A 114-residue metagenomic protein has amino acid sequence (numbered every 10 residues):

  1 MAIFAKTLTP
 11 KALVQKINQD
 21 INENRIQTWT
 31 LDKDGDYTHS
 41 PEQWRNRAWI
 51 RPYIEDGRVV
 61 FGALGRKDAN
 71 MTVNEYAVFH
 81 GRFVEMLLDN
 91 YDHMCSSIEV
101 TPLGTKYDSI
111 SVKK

Functional and structural regions predicted by a protein language model:
M1-H39: Negatively charged, low-complexity tracts enriched in Asp/Glu with abundant Ser/Thr
L8-P10, S40-R45, G62-A69: Secondary-structure transition/turn motif
N24-T30, E42-N46, Y91-H93: Short secondary-structure junctions
L31-G57: Generic amphipathic, hydrophobic interface segment in small proteins and small subunits
A48-A77: Intrinsically disordered, low-complexity regulatory segments enriched in Ser/Thr/Pro and charged residues
E55-D56, V84, G104: Terminal leader/tail segments of proteins
D68-V100: C-terminal structural segments of small proteins and small subunits
D92-K114: Short, highly charged C-terminal tails/helix-capping segments
